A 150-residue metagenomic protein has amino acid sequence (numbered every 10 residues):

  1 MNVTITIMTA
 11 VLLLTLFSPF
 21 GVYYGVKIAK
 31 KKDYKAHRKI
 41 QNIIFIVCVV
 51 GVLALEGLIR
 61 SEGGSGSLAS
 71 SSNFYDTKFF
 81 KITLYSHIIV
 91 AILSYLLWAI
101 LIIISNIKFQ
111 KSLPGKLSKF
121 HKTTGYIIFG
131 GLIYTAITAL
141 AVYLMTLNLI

Functional and structural regions predicted by a protein language model:
M1-I150: Alpha-helical membrane insertion/targeting regions
